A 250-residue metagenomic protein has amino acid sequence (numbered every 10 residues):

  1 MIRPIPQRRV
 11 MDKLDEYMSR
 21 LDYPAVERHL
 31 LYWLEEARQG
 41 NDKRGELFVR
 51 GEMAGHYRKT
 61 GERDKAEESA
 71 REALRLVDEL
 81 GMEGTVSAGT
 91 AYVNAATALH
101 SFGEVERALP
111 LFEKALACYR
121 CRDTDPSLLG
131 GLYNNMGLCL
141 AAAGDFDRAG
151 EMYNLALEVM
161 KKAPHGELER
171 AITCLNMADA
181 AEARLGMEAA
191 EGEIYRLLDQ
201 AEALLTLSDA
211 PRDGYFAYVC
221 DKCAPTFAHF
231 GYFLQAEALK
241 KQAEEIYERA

Functional and structural regions predicted by a protein language model:
I2, N41, E83, D123-T124 (+2 more regions): Structural signature of alpha-solenoid helical repeat scaffolds
P6, V26, Q39, E46 (+7 more regions): Residues that mark the junctions of alpha-helical repeat units in TPR/alpha-solenoid scaffolds
R8-G40, G55-K59: Alpha-helical segment of the N-proximal tetratricopeptide repeat
D12-S19, G45-K59, A70, V86-S101 (+3 more regions): Conserved alpha-helical positions within TPR/SEL1-like repeat arrays
L31-E36, L74-E79, K114-C121, L155-K162 (+2 more regions): Amphipathic alpha-helical segments of tetratricopeptide repeats
G81, D123, P164, A178 (+4 more regions): Short coil/turn linking the two alpha-helices of tandem helical-hairpin repeats
